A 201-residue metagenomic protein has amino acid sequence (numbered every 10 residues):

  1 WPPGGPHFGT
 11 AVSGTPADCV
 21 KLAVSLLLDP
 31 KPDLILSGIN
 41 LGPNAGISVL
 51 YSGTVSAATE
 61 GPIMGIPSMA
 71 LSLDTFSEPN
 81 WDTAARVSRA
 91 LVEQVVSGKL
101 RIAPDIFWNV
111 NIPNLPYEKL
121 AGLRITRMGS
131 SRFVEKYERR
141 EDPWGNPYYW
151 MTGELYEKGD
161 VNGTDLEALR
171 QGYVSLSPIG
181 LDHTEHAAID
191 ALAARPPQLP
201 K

Functional and structural regions predicted by a protein language model:
W1-L26, K31: A cross-family phosphate/adenosyl-ligand binding-site feature
L34: Short, Asp-centered acidic motifs that coordinate Mg2+ and/or phosphate in catalytic or ligand-binding sites
S37-N40, L71-S72, V110-P113, S177: Short beta-strand segments
P43-S52: Glycine/threonine-rich flexible loop motifs
A57-P62: Hydrophobic/aromatic ligand-binding patch that stacks against planar heteroaromatic rings of cofactors or nucleotides
M69-G98: Short, glycine-/small-residue-rich phosphate/pyrophosphate-handling segment
L100-A103, F107, P113-K201: C-terminal accessory domains and tails appended to enzymatic cores
